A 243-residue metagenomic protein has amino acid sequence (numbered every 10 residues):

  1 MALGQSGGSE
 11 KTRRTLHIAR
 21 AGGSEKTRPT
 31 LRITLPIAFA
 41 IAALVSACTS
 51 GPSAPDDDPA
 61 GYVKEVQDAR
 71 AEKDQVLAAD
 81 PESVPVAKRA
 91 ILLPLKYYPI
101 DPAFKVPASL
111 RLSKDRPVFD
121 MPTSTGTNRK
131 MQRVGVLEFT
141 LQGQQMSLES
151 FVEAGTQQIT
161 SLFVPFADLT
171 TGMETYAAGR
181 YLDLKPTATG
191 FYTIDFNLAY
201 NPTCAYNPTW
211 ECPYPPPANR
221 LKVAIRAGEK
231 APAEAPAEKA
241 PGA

Functional and structural regions predicted by a protein language model:
S6-L16, A21-L31: Long, intrinsically disordered low-complexity tandem-repeat segments
R32-F39: Sec-dependent signal peptide recognition, specifically the positively charged N-region followed immediately by
L44-A47: C-terminal motif of bacterial Sec signal peptides marking the signal peptidase cleavage site
T49-P52: Bacterial signal peptide processing site
Y62-T140: N-terminal secretory signal peptides
K114-A178: Mid-length scaffold segments of soluble, non-membrane domains
V164-Y200: Acidic, glycine-rich flexible loop segments
Y206-A243: C-terminal partner/receptor-binding element of secreted or periplasmic proteins
